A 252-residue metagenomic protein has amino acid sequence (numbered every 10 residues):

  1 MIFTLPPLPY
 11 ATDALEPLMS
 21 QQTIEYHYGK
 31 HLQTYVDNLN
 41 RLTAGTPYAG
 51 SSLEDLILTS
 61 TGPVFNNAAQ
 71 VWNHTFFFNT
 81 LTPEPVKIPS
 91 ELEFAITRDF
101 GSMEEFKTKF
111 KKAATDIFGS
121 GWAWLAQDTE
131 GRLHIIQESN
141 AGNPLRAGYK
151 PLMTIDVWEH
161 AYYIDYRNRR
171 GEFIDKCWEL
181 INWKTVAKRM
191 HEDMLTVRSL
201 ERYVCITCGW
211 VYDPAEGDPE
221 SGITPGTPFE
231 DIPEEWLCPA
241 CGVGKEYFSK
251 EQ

Functional and structural regions predicted by a protein language model:
M1-L200, G226, A240: Feature for soluble, non-membrane regions of globular proteins
E138-N143, E216-P219, Q252: A short, sequence-level motif marking secondary-structure junctions
Y203-C205, G217: Acidic, low-complexity mobile loops and tails
C205-C208, C238-C241: Short cysteine-rich clusters marking metal-coordination/redox-active sites
V211: Detector for the N-terminal beta1/A-loop initiation region of ABC nucleotide-binding domains
P214-A215, E246-K250: Short, non-ligating residues that shape and space the ligands of small metal-coordination modules and catalytic
E220-E235: Short linker/helix segments within small regulatory modules
G226, S249-Q252: Short, intrinsically disordered terminal segments enriched in charged and Pro/Gly residues
